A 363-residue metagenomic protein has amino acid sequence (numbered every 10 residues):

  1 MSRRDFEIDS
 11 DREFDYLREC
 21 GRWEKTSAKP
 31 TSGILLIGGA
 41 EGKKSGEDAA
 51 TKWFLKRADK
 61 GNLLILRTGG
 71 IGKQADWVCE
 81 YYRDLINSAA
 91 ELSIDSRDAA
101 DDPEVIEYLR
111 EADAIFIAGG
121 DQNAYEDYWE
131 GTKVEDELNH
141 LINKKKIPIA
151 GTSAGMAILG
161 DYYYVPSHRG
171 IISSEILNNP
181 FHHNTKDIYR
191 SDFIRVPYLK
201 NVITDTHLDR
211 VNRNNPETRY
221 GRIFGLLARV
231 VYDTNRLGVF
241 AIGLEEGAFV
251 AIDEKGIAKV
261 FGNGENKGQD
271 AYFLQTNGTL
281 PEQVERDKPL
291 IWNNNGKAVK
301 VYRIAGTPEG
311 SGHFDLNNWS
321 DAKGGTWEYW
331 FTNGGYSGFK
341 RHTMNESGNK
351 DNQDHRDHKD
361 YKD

Functional and structural regions predicted by a protein language model:
S2-K60, A75-D76, Y82-D84, G170-K350 (+1 more regions): C-terminal and late-domain segments of enzyme folds
L64-G69: Short internal beta-strands
K73-E111, I117: Portal/gating segments that form or line small-molecule/metal binding sites
Y108-E111, G131-K146: Catalytic-core regions built around general acid/base machinery
A118-G119, I142-Y163: Catalytic nucleophile loop
Q122-T132: Glycine/threonine-rich flexible loop motifs
E130-E137, Y163-E175: A glycine- and small-aliphatic-rich helix-loop capping segment at beta-alpha/alpha-beta transitions that lines
D354-D360: Acidic, glycine-centered low-complexity repeats within long intrinsically disordered regions
